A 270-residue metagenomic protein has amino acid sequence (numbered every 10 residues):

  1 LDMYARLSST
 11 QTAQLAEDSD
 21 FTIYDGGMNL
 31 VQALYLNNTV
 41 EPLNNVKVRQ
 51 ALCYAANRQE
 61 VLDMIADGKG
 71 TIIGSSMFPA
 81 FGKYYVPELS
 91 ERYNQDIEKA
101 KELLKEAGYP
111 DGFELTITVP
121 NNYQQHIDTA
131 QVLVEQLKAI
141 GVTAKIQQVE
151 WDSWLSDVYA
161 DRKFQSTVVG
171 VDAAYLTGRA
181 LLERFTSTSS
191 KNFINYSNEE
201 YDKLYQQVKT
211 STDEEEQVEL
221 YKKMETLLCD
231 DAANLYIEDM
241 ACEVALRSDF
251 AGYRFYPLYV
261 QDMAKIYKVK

Functional and structural regions predicted by a protein language model:
L1-V40: Extracellular/periplasmic solute-recognition and catalytic clefts
T12-D25, D161-F164, T177-N192, S248-A251: Ligand-binding "clamshell"
D25, T39, L43-G82, L228-Y236: Periplasmic-binding protein-like
D25-L36, S75, T188-D202: Periplasmic-binding protein-like
K47, K145-W154, A160, A180-S248 (+1 more regions): Extracytoplasmic/peripheral linker and loop segments enriched in polar/acidic and small residues with frequent Thr/Pro
T71-E106, Q124-H126: Structural transition elements
K105-A173, T188, E214, C242: Ligand/substrate-recognition segments at binding pockets and active sites
V244-K270: Long beta-strand-rich cores associated with HINT superfamily self-processing modules
